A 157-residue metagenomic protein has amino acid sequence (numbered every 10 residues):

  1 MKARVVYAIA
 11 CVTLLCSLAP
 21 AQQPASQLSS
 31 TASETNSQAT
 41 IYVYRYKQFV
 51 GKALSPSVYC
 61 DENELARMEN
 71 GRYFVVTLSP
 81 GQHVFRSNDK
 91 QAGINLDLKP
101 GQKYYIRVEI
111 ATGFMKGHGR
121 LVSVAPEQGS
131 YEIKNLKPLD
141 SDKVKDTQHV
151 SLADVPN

Functional and structural regions predicted by a protein language model:
M1-R4: Positively charged n-region of N-terminal signal peptides that target proteins for export
V6-A8, F49: General helical structural elements
A8-S17: Bacterial N-terminal signal peptides
Q22-N157: Short loop/turn and low-complexity linker motifs enriched in small/turn-promoting residues
